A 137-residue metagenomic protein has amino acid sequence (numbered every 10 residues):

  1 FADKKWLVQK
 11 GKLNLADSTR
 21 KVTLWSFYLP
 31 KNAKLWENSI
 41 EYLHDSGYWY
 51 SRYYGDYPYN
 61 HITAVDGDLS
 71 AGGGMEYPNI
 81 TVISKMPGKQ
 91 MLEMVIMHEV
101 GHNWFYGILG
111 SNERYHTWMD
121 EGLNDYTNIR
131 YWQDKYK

Functional and structural regions predicted by a protein language model:
F1-M97, D125-Y126: Hydrophobic helix-coil surface modules that form long, contiguous segments used for peptide/substrate interaction
E41, V82-K137: Zinc-dependent metallopeptidase catalytic helix centered on the HExxH motif and its immediate flanking segment
